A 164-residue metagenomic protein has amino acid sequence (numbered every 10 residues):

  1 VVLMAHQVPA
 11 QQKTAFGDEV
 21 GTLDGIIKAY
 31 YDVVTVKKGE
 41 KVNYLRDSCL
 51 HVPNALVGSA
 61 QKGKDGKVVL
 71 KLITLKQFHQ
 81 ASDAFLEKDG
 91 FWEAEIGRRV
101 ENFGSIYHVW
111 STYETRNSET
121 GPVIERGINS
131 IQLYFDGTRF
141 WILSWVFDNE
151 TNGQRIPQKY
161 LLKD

Functional and structural regions predicted by a protein language model:
A5-Q7: N-terminal signal peptide c-region/cleavage motif recognized by signal peptidases
P9-L45, C49, L162-D164: Short, low-complexity N-terminal intrinsically disordered segments enriched in polar/charged residues
Y30, R46-D47, A55, V109 (+1 more regions): Hydrophobic pocket/interface hotspot
V34, H51, Y113-T115, V146-F147: Short beta-strand segments enriched in hydrophobic/aromatic residues within well-folded beta-rich domains
T35, A55-L70: A short gly/proline-enriched turn/hairpin at secondary-structure junctions
Q61, V68-E119: Surface-exposed, charged secondary-structure patches
G121-V123: Short consensus segments that form the blades of beta-propeller domains, in both extracellular/periplasmic
R126-R155: Short beta-strand edge/turn micro-motifs at domain boundaries
